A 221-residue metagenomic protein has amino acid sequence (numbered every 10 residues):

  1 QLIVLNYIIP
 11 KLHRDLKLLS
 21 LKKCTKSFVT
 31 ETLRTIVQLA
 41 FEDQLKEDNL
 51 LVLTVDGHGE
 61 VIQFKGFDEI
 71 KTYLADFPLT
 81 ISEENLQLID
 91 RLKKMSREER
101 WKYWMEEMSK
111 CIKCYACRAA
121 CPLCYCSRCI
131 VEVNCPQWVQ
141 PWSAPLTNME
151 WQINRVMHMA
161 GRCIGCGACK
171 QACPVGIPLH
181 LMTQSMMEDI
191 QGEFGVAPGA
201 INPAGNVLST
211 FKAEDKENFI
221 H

Functional and structural regions predicted by a protein language model:
Q1-S109, P122: Iron-sulfur-associated redox domains of electron-transfer enzymes in respiratory and anaerobic energy metabolism
T30-L33, Y115, G167: Alpha-helix N-cap/helix-start capping motif
T35-Q38, A120, A172, L181: Phosphate- and divalent-cation-binding pockets in alpha/beta enzyme and binding domains that engage nucleotide-derived
L88-M108, C126-H221: Ferredoxin-type iron-sulfur electron-transfer modules in oxidoreductases and energy-metabolism complexes
S109-C129: Extended mid-to-C-terminal alpha-helical interaction segments
